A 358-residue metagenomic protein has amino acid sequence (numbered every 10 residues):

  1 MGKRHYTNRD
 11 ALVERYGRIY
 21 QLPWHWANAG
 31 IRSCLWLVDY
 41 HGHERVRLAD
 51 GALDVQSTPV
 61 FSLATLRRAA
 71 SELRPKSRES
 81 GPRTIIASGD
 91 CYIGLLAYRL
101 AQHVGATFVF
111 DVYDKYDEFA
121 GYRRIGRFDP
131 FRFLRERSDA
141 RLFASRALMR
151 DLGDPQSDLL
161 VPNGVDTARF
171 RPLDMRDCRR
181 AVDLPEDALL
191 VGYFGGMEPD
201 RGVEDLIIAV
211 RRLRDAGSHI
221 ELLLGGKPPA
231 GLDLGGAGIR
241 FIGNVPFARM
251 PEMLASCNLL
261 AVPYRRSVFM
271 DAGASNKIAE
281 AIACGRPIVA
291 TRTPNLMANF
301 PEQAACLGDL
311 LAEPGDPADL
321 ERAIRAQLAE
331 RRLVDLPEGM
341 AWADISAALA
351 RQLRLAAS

Functional and structural regions predicted by a protein language model:
M1, P185-R201, I207-R211: Conserved donor-binding/catalytic core segment of Leloir-type glycosyltransferases
M1-H43, R211-D215: N-terminal subdomain of nucleotide-sugar transferases
V13, R201, A248-E252, V262-E280 (+1 more regions): Nucleotide-sugar-dependent
A64, V165-A181, G202: Acidic anion/phosphate-binding donor-loop and adjacent secondary structure in glycosyltransferase catalytic cores
A147, G164: Carbohydrate-associated surface elements
G226-S256: Nucleotide-activated donor-binding/catalytic signature segment of Leloir-type glycosyltransferases, i.e., the conserved
M297-R325: Change "using UDP/GDP/dTDP sugars" to "using nucleotide sugars
L311-G315, L328-A356: A charged, aromatic-enriched C-terminal amphipathic alpha-helix characteristic of glycosyltransferases across folds
